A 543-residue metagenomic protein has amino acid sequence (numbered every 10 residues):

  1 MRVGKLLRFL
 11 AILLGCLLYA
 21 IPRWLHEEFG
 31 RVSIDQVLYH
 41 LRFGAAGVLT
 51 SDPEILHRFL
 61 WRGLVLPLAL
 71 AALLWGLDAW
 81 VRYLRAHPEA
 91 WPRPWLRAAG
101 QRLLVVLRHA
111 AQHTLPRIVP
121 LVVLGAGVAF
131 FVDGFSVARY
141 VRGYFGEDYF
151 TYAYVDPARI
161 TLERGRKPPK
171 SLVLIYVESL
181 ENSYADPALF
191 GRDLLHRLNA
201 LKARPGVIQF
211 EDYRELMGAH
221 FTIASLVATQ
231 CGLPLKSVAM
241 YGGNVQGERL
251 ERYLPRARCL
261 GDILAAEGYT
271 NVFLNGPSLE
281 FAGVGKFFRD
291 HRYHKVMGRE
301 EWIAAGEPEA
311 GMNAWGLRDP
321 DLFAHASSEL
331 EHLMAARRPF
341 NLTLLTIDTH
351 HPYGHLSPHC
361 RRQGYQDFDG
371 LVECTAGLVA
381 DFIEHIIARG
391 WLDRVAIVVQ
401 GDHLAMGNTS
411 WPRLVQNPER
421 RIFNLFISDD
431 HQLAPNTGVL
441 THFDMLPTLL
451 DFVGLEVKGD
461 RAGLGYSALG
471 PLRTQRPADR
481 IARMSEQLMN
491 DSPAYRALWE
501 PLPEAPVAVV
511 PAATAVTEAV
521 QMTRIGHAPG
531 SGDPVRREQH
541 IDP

Functional and structural regions predicted by a protein language model:
M1-Y144: Transmembrane and membrane-interface helices of multi-pass, inner-membrane envelope-modifying transferases
C16, Q36, V132, V137 (+7 more regions): Generic intrinsically disordered, low-complexity segments enriched for polar/acidic and small residues
L41-A45, Y144-L162: Short extracytoplasmic/periplasmic juxtamembrane "stem" segments immediately C-terminal to an N-terminal membrane anchor
P67-D78, D148-V155, L174-P187: Alpha-helical membrane-embedding segments and immediately adjacent membrane-interface amphipathic helices
A158-P543: Solvent-exposed soluble domains appended to multi-pass membrane proteins
